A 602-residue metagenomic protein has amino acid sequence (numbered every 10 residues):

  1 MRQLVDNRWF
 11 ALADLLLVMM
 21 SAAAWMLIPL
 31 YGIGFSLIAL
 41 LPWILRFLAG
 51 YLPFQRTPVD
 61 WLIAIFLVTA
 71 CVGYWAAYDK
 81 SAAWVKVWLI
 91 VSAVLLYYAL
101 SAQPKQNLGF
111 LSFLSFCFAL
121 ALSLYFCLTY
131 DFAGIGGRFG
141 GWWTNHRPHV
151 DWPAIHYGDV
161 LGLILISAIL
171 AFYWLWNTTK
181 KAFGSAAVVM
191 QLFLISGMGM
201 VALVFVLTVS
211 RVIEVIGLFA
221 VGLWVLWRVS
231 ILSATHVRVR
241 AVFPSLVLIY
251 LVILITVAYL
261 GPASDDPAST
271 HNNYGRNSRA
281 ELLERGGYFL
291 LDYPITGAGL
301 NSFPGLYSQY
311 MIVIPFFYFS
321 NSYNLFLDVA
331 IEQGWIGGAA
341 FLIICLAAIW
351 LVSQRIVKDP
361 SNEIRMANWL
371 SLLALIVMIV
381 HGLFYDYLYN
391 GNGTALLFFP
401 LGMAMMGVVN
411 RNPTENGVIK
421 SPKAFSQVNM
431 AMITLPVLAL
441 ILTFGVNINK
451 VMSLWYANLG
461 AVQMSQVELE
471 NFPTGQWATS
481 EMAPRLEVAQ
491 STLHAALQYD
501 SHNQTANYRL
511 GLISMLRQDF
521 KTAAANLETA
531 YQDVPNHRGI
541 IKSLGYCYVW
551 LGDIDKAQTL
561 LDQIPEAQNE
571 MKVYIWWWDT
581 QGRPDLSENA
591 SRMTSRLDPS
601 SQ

Functional and structural regions predicted by a protein language model:
M1-V72, Y78-A82, S92-G109, F113-C117 (+15 more regions): Transmembrane signal-anchor hairpin modules in multi-pass inner-membrane enzymes, especially those that act on
R2-V5, D14-S21, F35-I44, C71-V72 (+9 more regions): Alpha-helical transmembrane segments of multi-pass inner-membrane proteins
W142-P148, Y250-L291, S308, A457-N471: Flexible juxtamembrane loops connecting transmembrane helices in multi-pass membrane enzymes that build or modify
A280-D292, I448-I513, T522, T529: Membrane-interface segments at or immediately adjacent to transmembrane helices that form the boundary between
A280-F319, F326, Q333-A340: TM-adjacent membrane-interface loops and short helices in multi-pass inner/ER membrane proteins
A495-A496, T529-A530, L560-I564, T594: Canonical positions in the second alpha-helix
